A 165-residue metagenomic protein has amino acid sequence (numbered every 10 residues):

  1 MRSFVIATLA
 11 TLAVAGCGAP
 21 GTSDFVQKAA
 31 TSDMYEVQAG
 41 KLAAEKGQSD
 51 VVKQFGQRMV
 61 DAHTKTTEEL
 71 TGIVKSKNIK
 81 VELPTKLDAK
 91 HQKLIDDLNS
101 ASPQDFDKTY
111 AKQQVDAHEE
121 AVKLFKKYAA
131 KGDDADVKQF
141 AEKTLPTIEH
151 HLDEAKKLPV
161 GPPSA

Functional and structural regions predicted by a protein language model:
S3-A165: His/Met- and acidic-residue-enriched segments that coordinate or traffic transition-metal cofactors and support
